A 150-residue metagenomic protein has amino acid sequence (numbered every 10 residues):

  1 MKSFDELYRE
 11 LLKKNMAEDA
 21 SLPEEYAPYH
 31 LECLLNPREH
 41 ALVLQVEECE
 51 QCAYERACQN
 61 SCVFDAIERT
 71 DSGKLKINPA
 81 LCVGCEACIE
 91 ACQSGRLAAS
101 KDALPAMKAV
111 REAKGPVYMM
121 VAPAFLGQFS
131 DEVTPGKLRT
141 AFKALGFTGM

Functional and structural regions predicted by a protein language model:
M1-R9, A99-M150: Iron-sulfur-associated redox domains of electron-transfer enzymes in respiratory and anaerobic energy metabolism
M1-S61, D65: Ferredoxin-type iron-sulfur electron-transfer modules and their immediate structural context
K13, A17, V63, I67 (+4 more regions): Generic secondary-structure signature for well-ordered alpha-helical cores
H30-L31, N60, L75-P79, A109-A113: Short hydrophobic/aromatic-rich motifs at helix boundaries and adjacent loops
N36-V43, R69, A87, Y118-V121: Gly-rich Lys/Arg/Thr-decorated short loops/hinges at beta-loop-alpha junctions or inter-strand turns that position
V46-C49, N78-L81, P123-Q128: Conserved short loop/turn motifs at secondary-structure junctions
A53-N78, V83, A87-A103: Iron-sulfur cluster-binding cysteine motifs and their immediate structural context in ferredoxin-like electron-transfer
